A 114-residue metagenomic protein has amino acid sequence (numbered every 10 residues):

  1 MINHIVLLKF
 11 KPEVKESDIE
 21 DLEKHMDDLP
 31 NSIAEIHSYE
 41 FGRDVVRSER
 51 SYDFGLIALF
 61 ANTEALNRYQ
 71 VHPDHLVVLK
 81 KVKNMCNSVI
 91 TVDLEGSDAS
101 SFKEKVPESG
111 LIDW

Functional and structural regions predicted by a protein language model:
M1-D53, A61-V71, N87, L94-W114: Short S/T/G/P-rich N-terminal loop/turn motif that feeds into the first structured element of a domain
Q70, L79-V82: Short, flexible helix/strand-to-coil boundary loops that buttress conserved ligand/catalytic motifs in alpha/beta
V78-L79, V92-L94: Short, hydrophobic secondary-structure boundary micro-motifs
